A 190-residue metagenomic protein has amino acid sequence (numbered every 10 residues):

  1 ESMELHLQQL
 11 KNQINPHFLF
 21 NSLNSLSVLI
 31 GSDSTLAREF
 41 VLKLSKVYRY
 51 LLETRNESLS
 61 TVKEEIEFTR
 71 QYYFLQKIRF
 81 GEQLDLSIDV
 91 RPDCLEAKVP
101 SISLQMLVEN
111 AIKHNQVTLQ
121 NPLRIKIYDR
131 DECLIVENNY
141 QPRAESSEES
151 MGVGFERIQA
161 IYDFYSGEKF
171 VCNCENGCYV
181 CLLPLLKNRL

Functional and structural regions predicted by a protein language model:
E1-P184: Two-component histidine phosphotransfer core
N188-L190: C-terminal end segment of the histidine kinase catalytic
